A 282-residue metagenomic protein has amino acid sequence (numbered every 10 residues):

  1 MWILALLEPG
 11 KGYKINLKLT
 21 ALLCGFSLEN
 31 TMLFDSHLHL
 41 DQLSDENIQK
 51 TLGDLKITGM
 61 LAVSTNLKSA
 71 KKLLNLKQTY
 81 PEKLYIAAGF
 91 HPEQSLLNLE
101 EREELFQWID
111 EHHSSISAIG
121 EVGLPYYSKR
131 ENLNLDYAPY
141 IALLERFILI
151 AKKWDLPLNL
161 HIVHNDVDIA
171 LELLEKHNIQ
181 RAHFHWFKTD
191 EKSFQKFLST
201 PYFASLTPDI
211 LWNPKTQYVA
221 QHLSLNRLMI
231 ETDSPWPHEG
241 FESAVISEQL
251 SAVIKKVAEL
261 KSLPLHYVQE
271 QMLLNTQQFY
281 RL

Functional and structural regions predicted by a protein language model:
L6-P9: Short, low-complexity, intrinsically disordered N-terminal modules that encode targeting/processing signals
Y13-L282: Mid-domain alpha/beta scaffold segments of enzyme catalytic cores
